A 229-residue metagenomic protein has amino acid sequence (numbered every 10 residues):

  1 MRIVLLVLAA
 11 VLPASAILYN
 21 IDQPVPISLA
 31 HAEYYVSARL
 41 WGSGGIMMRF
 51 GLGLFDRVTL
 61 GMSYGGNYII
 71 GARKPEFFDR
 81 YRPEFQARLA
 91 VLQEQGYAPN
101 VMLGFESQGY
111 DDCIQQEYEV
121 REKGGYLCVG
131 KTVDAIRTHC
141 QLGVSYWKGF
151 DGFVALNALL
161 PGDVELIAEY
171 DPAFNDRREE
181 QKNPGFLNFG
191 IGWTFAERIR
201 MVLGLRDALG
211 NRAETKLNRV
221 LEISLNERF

Functional and structural regions predicted by a protein language model:
M1-N20, F229: Cleavable N-terminal export/targeting peptides
A14-R39, T138, D151-G152, N157-V164: Outer-membrane beta-barrel biogenesis signature
Q23, Y35-R39, R49, A72-F77 (+4 more regions): Outer-membrane beta-barrel domain signature
A32-Y34, I46-M48, Y81-A87, K123-L127 (+3 more regions): Hydrophobic, lipid-facing positions within transmembrane beta-strands of outer-membrane proteins
Y34-V36, L60-M62, P99-L103, T138-L142 (+4 more regions): Transmembrane beta-strands of outer-membrane beta-barrel proteins
G42, L52-V58, V91-Y97, V133-R137 (+4 more regions): Outer-membrane beta-barrel strand-turn architecture
M62-G149, L217: Outer-membrane pore/translocation modules
F85-L89, F189-R200, K216-F229: Outer-membrane beta-barrel "beta-signal"
